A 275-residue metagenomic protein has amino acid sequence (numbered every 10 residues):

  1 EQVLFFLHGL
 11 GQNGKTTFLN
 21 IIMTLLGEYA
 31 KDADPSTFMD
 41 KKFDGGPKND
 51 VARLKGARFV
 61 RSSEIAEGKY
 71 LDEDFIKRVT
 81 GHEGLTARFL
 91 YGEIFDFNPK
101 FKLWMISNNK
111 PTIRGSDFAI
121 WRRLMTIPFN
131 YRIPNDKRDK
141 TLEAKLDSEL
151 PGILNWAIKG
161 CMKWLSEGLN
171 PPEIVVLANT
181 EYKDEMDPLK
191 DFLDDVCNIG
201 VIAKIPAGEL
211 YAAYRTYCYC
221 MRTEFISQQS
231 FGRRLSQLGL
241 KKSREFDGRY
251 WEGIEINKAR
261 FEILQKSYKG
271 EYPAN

Functional and structural regions predicted by a protein language model:
E1-N275: Feature primarily recognizes SF3-like P-loop helicase cores of small DNA viruses
